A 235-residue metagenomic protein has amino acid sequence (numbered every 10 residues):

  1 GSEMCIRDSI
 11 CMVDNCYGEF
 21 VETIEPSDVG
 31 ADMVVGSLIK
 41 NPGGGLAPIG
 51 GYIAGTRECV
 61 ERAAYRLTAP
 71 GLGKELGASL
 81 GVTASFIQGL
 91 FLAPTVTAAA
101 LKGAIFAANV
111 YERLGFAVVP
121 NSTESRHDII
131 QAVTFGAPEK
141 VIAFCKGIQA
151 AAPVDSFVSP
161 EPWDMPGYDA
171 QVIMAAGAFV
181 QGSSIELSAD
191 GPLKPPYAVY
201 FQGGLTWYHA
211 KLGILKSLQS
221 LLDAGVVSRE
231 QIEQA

Functional and structural regions predicted by a protein language model:
G1-I6: Short, small-residue-biased leader/transition segments that mark boundaries at the very start of proteins
R7-D14: Short beta-strand/loop segments at the ligand-binding rim of alpha/beta enzyme cores
S9, P26-P42: Conserved active-site segment immediately N-terminal to the catalytic lysine that forms the internal aldimine
C16-V21: Short acidic loop-to-helix transition motifs that present clustered carboxylates
S27-D28, Y52, T68-A69, K146-A152: Short, solvent-exposed amphipathic alpha-helical segments in soluble enzyme and RNA/protein-processing domains
I39-K140, G213, L218-A235: Active-site C-terminal subdomain of aminotransferase-like
P70, K74, A170-A235: PLP-dependent enzyme catalytic core of the Aspartate aminotransferase-like
V119-S183: Conserved PLP-binding catalytic core of the aspartate aminotransferase-like
